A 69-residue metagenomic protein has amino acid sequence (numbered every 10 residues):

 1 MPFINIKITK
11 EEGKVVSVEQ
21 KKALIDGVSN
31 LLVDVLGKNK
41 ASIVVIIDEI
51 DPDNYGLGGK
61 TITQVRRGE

Functional and structural regions predicted by a protein language model:
M1-E69: A domain-level signal for the structural core that forms small-molecule/cofactor-binding pockets and catalytic centers
